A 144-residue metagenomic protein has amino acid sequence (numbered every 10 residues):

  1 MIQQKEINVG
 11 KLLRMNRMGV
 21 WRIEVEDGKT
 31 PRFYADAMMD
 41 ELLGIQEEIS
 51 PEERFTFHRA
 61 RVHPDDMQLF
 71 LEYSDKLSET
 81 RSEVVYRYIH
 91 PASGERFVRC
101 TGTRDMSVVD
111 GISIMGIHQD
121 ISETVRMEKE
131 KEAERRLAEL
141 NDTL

Functional and structural regions predicted by a protein language model:
M1-G10, Q119-R136: PAS-associated C-terminal cap
Q3-E6, L71, D75: Short amphipathic alpha-helical segments
I7-R59: PAS-family sensory domain signal
R14, A138-D142: Primarily the dimerization/phosphotransfer
M18, S82-V84, P91, R96-T101 (+1 more regions): PAS and PAS-like sensory/regulatory domains
E26, R87-S93, M106: PAS-family sensory domains
Q46-I49, F57-L69, D75-T80: PAS/GAF/H-NOX family sensory domains and closely associated sensor/linker modules
C100-I114, D120-I121, V125: Short loop/turn elements at sensory-signaling interfaces that couple input to output
